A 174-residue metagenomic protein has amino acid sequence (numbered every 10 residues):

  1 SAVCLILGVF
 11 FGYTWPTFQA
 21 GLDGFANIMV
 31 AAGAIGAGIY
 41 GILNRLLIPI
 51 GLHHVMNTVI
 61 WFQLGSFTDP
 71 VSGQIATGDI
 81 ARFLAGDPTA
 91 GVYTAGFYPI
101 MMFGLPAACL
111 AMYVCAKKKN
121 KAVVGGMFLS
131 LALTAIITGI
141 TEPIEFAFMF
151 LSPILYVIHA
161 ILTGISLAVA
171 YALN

Functional and structural regions predicted by a protein language model:
S1-N174: Pore-lining transmembrane helices
